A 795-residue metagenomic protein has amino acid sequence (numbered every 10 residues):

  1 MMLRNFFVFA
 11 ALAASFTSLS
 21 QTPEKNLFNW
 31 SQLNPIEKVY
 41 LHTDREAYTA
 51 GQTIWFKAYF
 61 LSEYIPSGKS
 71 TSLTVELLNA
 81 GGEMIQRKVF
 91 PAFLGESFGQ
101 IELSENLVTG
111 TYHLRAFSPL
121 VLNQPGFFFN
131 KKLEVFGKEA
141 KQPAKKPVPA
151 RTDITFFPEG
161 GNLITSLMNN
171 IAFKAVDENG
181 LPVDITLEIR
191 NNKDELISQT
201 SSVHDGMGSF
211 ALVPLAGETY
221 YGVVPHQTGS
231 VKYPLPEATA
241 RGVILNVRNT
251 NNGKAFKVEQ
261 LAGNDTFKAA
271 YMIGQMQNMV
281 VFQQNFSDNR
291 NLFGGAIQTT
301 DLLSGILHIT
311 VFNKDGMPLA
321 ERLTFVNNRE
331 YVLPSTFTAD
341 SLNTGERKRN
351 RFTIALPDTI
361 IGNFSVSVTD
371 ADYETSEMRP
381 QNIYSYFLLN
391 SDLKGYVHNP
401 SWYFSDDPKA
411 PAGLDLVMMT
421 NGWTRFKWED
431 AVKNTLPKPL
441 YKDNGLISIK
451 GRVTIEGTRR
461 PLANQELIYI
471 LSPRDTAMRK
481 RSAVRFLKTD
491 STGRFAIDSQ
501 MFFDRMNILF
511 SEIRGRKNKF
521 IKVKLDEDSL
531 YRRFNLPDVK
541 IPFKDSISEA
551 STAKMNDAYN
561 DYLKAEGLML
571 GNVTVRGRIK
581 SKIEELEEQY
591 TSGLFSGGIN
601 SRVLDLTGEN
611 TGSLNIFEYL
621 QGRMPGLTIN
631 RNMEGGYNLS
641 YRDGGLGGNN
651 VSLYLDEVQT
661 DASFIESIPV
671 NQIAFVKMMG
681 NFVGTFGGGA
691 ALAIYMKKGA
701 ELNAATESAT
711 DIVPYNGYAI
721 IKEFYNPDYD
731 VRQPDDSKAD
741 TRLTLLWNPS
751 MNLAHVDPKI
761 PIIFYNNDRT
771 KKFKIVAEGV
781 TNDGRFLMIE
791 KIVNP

Functional and structural regions predicted by a protein language model:
M1-F28, I354, P795: Bacterial Sec-dependent N-terminal signal peptides
Q21-E37, H42, A47-F90, N123-Q124 (+1 more regions): Contiguous segments within soluble domain cores/interaction surfaces
Q32-N34, T49, G68, S104-T109 (+12 more regions): Surface-exposed, low-complexity/disordered segments and acidic/polar micro-motifs at processing/linker regions
T53, K69, S97-L103, H113: Ligand-binding face of N-terminal immunoglobulin V-set domains in extracellular IgSF glycoproteins
A58, E76, H113-L120, T310 (+1 more regions): Internal, hydrophobic beta-strand segments that form the core of beta-sheet-rich folds
V75-N79, I189-N191, M272-G274, V311 (+3 more regions): Conserved aromatic beta-strand anchor motif in extracellular beta-sandwich/beta-rich domains
E657-V683: Short acidic/polar hinge/loop motifs at secondary-structure boundaries that mediate gating or recognition
